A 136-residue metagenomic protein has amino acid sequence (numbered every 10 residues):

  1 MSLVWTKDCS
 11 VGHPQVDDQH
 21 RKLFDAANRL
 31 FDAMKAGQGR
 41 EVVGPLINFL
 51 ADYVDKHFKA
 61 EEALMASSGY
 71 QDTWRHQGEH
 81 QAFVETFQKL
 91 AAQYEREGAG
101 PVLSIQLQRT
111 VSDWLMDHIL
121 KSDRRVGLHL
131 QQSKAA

Functional and structural regions predicted by a protein language model:
M1-A136: Small-residue-biased structural context
